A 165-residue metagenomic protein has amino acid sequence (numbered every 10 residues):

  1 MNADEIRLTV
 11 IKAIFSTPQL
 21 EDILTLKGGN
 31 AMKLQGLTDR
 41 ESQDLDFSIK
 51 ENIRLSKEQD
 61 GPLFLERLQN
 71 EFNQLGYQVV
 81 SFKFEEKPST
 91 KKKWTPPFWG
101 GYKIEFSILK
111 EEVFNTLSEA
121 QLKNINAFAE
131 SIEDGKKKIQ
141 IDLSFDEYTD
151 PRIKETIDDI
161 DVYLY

Functional and structural regions predicted by a protein language model:
M1-Y165: Compositionally biased terminal segments of proteins
